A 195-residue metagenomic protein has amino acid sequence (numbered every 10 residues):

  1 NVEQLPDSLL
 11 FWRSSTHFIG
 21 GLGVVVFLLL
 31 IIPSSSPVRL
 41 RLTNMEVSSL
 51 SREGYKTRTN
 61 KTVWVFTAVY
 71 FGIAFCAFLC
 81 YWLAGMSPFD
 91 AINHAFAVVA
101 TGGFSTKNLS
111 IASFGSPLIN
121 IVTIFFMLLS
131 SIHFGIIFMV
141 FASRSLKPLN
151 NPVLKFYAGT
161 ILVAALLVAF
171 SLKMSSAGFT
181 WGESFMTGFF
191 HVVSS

Functional and structural regions predicted by a protein language model:
N1-S195: Membrane-proximal intracellular helices of multi-pass ion channels
